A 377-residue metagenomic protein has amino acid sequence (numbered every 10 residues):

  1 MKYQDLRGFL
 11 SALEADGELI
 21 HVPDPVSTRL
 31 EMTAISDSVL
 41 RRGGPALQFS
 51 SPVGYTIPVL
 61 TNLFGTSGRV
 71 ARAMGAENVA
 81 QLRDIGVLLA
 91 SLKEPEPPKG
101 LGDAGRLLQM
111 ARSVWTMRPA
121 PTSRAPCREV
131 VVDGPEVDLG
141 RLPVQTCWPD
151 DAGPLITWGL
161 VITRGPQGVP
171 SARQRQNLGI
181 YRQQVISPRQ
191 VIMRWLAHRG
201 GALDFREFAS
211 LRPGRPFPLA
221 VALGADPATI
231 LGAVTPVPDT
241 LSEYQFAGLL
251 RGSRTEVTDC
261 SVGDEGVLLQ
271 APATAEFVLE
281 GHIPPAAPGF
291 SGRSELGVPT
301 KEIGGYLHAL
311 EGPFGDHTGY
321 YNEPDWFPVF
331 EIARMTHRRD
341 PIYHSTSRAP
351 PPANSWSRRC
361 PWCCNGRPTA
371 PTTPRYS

Functional and structural regions predicted by a protein language model:
M1-S377: Extended, highly charged
